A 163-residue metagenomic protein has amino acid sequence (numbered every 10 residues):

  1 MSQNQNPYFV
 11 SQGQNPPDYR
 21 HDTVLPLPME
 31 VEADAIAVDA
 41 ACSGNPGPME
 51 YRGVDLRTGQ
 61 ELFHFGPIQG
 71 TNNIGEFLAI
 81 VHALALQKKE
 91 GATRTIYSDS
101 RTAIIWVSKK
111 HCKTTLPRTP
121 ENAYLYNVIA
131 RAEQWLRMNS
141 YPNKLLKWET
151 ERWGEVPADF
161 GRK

Functional and structural regions predicted by a protein language model:
Y8-S11, P17-I74: RNase H-like nuclease fold core
V10-L27, Y124-A132, G154-P157: Solvent-exposed, charged interface segments at domain starts and junctions
I36, E61-S98: Acidic helix/loop or adjacent segment enriched in Glu/Asp that either coordinates divalent metal
C42-N45, A85-R162: RNase H catalytic domain
M49-Y51, G66, E76-L78, K109 (+1 more regions): Surface-exposed beta-strand edges and their flanking turn/coil or helix-capping segments
